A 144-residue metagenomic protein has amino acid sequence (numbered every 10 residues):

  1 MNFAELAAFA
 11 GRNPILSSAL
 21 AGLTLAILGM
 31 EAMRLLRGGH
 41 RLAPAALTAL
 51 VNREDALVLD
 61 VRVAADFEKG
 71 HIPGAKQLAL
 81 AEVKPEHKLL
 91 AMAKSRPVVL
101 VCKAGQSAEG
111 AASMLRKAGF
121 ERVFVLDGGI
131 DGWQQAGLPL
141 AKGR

Functional and structural regions predicted by a protein language model:
M1-A46, L50-A56, A64-P97, K103-R144: Rhodanese-like catalytic fold shared by cysteine-dependent sulfurtransferases and DSP/PTP-type phosphatases
L59: Conserved beta/loop motifs at nucleotide-recognition and modification sites
